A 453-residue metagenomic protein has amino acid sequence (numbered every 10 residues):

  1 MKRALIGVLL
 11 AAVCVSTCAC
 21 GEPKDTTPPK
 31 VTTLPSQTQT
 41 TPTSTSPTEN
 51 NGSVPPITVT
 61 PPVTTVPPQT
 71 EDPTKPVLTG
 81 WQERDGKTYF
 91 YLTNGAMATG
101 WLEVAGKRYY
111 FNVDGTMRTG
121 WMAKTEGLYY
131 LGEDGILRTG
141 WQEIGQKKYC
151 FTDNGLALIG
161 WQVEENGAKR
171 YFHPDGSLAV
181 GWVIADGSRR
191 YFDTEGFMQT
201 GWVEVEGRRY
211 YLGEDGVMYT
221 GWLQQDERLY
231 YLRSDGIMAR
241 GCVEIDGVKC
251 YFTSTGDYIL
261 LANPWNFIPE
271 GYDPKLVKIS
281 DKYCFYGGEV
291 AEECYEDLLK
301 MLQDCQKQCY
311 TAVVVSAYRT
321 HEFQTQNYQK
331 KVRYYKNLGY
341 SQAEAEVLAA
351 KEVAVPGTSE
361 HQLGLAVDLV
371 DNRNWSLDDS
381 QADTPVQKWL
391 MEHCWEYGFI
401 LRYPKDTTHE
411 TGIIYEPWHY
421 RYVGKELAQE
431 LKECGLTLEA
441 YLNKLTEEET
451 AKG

Functional and structural regions predicted by a protein language model:
M1-K2, A262: Short intrinsically disordered, low-complexity coil segments enriched in acidic
R3-Y258, E296, E392: Extracellular adhesion/carbohydrate-binding repeat motifs centered on closely spaced tryptophans
G21-P23, T64, D246-G453: Extracytoplasmic cell-surface/polysaccharide-interacting catalytic and binding patches
